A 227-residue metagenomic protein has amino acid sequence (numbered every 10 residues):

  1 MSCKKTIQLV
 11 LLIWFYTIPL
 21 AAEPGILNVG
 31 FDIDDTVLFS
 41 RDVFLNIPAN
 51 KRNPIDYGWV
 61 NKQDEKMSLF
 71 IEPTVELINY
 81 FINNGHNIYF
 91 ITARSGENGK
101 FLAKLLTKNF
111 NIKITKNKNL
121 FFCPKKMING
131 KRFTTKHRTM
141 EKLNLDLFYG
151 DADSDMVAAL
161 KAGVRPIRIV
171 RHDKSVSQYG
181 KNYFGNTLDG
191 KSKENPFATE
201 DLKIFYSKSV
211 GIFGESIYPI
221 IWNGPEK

Functional and structural regions predicted by a protein language model:
M1-C3, I26: Short, Lys/Arg-rich N-terminal segment immediately upstream of the first membrane anchor
C3-K4, I18: Compositionally biased regions
K4-L12: Sec-dependent signal peptide recognition, specifically the positively charged N-region followed immediately by
P19-P24: Boundary at the C-terminal end of the N-terminal hydrophobic targeting segment
G25-M127: Alpha-helical substrate-recognition element adjacent to the catalytic core
S95-K227: C-terminal cap/substrate-recognition subdomain and adjoining C-terminal extension of metal-dependent phosphatase-like
